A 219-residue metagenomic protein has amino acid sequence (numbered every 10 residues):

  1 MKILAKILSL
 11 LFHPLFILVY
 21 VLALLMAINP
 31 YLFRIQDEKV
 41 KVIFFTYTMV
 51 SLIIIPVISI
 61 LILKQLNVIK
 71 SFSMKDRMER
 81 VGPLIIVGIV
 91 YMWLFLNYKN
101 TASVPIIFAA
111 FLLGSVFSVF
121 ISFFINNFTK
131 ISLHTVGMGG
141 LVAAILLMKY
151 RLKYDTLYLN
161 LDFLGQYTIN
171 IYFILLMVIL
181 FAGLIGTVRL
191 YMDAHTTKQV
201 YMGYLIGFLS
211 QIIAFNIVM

Functional and structural regions predicted by a protein language model:
M1-A5: Short, Lys/Arg-rich, polar N-terminal cytosolic tail immediately upstream of the first transmembrane signal-anchor
S9-H13, R77-V87, F128-A143: Membrane-interface loop-to-helix entry segments
S9-N29: The first (N-terminal) embedded transmembrane alpha-helix
A23, A27, M49-I62, L84-L96 (+2 more regions): Hydrophobic core of alpha-helical transmembrane segments in multi-pass integral membrane proteins
P30-K39, I69-S71, K99-S103, Y154-Q166: Membrane-interface helix termini and inter-helical loops of multi-pass transporters
Q36-I53, K75-M78: Loop-to-helix transition at the N-terminal end of transmembrane alpha-helices
L61-K75: Membrane-helix interface/capping segments
F108-M219: Membrane-embedded catalytic cores of phosphoryl/pyrophosphoryl-handling enzymes
